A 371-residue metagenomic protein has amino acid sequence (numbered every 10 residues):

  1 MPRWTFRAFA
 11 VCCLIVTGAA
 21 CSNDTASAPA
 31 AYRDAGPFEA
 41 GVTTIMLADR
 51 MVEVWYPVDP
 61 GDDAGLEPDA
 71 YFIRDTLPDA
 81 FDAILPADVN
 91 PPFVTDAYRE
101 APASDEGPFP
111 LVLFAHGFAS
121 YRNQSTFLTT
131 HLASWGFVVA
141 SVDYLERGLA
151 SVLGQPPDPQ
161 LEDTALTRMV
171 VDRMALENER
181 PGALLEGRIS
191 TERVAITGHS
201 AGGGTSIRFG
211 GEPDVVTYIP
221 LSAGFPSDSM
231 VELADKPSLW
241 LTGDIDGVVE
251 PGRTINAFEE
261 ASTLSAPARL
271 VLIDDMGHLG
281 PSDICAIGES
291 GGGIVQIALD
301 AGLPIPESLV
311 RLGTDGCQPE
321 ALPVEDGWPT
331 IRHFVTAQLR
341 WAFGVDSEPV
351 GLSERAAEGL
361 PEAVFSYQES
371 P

Functional and structural regions predicted by a protein language model:
T17-A20: C-terminal motif of bacterial Sec signal peptides marking the signal peptidase cleavage site
D24-V112, E289, D300-V324: Domain-level recognition of soluble alpha/beta enzyme cores, biased toward histidine phosphatases/phosphomutases
P57-D59, A70-F81, N123-S151, P157 (+2 more regions): Active-site machinery of serine-nucleophile hydrolases
P92-F109, F114-S151, G247-P251: Short substrate-entry loop that stabilizes the transition state in hydrolases
Q124, P156-T191, R208-G210: Alpha/beta-hydrolase active-site loop
V142, D214-F225, R269: A conserved short beta-strand
G198-G202, S206: Gly/Ala-rich beta-loop-alpha elbow adjacent to hydrolase catalytic centers
L233-D326: Active-site-adjacent alpha-helix of alpha/beta-hydrolase-fold enzymes
